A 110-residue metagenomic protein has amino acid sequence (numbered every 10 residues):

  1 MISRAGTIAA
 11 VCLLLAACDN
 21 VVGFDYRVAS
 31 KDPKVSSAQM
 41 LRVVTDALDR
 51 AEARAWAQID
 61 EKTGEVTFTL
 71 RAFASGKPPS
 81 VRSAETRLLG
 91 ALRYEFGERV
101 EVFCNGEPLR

Functional and structural regions predicted by a protein language model:
M1-T7: Bacterial N-terminal signal peptides that target proteins for export
L15-A17: C-terminal motif of bacterial Sec signal peptides marking the signal peptidase cleavage site
D19-V21: Bacterial signal peptide processing site
G23-F73: Post-signal-peptide N-terminal segment of Sec-exported extracytoplasmic proteins
M40-A47, V81-L92: Short amphipathic alpha-helices in soluble, non-transmembrane regions that often serve as interface/regulatory elements
A53, R87-A91, E95-E98: Long, contiguous ectodomains of secretory-pathway proteins
Q58, Y94-R110: A short amphipathic beta-strand at an alpha->beta junction
R71-V81: Short, solvent-exposed, Trp/other aromatic-anchored flexible loops in extracytoplasmic proteins
